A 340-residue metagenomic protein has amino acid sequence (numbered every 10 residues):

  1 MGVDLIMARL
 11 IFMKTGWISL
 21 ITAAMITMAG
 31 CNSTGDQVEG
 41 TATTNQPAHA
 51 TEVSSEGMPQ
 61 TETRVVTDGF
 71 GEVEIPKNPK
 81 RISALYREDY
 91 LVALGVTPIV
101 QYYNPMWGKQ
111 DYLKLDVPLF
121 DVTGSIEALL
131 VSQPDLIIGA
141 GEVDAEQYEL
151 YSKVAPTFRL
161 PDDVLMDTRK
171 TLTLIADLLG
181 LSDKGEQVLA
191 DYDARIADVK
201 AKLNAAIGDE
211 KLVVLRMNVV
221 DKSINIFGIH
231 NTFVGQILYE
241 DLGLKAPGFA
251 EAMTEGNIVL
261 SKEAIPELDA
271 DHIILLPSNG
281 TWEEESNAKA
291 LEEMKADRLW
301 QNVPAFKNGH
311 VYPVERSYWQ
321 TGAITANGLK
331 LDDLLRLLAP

Functional and structural regions predicted by a protein language model:
D4-L10, K14-W17, T22, C31-S83 (+5 more regions): Bacterial Sec-exported substrate-binding components of ABC uptake systems
S83-S132, L136: A short, structured surface patch at a secondary-structure boundary
A84, Y148-D183, E284-Y312: Charged, glycine-enriched surface loops/patches that mediate electrostatic binding to polyanionic ligands
P105-K109, I224-N257: Alpha-helical, coiled-coil/dimerization segments enriched in small aliphatic residues
L129, Q133-G139, P156, I265 (+1 more regions): Proline-aspartate-enriched helix->loop->beta-strand connector
L160-L174, K211-I237, G280-A288: Extracytoplasmic ligand-binding site segments that recognize negatively charged/polar headgroups
H272-P340: Structured C-terminal subdomain patch of bacterial secreted/periplasmic proteins
